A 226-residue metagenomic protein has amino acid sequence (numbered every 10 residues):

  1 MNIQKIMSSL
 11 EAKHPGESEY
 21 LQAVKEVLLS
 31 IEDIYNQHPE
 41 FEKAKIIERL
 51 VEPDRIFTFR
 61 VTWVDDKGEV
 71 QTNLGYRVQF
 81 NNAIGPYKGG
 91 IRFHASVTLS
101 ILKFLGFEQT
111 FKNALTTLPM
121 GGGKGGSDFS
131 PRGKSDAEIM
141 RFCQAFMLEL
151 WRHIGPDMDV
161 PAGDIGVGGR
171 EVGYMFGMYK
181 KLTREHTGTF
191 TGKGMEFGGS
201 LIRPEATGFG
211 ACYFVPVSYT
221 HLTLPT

Functional and structural regions predicted by a protein language model:
M1-F214: N-terminal ligand-binding/catalytic initiation module
P216-S218: Acidic, proline/serine/threonine- and glycine-rich low-complexity intrinsically disordered segments
T220-T226: Conserved small/polar residues in nucleotide/adenosyl-binding loops
